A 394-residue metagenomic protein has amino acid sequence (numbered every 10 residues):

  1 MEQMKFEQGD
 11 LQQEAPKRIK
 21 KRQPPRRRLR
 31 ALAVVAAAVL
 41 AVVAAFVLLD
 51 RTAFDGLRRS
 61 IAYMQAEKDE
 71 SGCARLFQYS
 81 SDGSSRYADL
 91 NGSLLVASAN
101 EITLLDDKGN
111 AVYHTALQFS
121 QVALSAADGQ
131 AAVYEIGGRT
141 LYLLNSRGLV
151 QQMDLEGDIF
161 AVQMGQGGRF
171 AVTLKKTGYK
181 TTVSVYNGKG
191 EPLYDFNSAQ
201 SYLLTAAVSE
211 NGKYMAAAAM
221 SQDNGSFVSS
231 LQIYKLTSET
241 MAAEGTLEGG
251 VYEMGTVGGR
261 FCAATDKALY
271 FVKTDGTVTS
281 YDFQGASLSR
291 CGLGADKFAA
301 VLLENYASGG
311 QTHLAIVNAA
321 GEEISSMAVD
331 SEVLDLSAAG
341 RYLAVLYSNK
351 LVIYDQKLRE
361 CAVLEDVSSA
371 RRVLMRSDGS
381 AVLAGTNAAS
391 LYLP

Functional and structural regions predicted by a protein language model:
M1-R30: N-terminal Lys/Arg-rich, disordered targeting/topogenic segments
R28, A74-A88, L117-G129, G157-Q166 (+6 more regions): Repeated scaffold domains used in trafficking and secretory/extracellular systems, primarily beta-propellers
R30-L48: Hydrophobic membrane-insertion alpha-helices, especially the h-region of bacterial N-terminal signal peptides
D50, E101-T103, R139-L143, G178-S184 (+5 more regions): Structural motif
Q65-Y79, K108-A116, R147-D154, E191-N197 (+4 more regions): A short beta-strand motif characteristic of beta-propeller blades
L94, A131-A132, R169-A171, G212-M215 (+4 more regions): Hydrophobic beta-strand positions that form the internal "hydrophobic ladder" of WD40/Gbeta-like beta-propeller blades
Y113-A218: Non-cytosolic head/periplasmic domains of membrane-anchored proteins
Y179-V272: Solenoidal tandem-repeat scaffolds enriched in leucines and small polar residues
